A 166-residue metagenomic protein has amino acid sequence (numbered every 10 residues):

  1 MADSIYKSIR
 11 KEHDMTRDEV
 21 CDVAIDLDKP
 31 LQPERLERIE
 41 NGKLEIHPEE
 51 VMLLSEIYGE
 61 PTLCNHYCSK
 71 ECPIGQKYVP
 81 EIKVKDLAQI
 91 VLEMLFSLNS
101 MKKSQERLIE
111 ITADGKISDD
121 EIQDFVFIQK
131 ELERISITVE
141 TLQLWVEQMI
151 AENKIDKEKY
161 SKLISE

Functional and structural regions predicted by a protein language model:
D3-V23: Short basic helix-loop element that most often maps to the first helix and adjoining turn of HTH DNA-binding modules
H13, A24, D28-K29, Y58: Core residues of bacterial helix-turn-helix
I25-E45: Recognition helix of helix-turn-helix/homeodomain-like DNA-binding domains that insert into the DNA major groove
K43-P48, I74: Short, solvent-exposed alpha-helical "recognition" segments
P48-Y67: DNA major-groove recognition helix of helix-turn-helix/homeodomain DNA-binding modules
H66-F96, M149-E166: Short, charged recognition helix plus adjacent turn of helix-turn-helix-like nucleic-acid-binding domains
I82-L87, K102-F125: Acidic, glycine-anchored loop motifs typical of Ca2+
M94, M101, K116-E166: Charged, low-complexity intrinsically disordered regulatory/assembly segments
